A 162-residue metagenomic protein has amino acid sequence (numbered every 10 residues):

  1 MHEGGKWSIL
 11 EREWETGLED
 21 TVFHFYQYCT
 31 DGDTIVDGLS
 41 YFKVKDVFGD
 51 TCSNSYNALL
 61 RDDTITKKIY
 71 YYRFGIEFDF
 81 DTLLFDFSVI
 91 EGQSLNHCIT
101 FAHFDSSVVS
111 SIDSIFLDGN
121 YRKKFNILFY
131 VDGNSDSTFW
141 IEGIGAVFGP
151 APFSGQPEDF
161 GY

Functional and structural regions predicted by a protein language model:
M1-Y162: Conserved functional acidic sites
